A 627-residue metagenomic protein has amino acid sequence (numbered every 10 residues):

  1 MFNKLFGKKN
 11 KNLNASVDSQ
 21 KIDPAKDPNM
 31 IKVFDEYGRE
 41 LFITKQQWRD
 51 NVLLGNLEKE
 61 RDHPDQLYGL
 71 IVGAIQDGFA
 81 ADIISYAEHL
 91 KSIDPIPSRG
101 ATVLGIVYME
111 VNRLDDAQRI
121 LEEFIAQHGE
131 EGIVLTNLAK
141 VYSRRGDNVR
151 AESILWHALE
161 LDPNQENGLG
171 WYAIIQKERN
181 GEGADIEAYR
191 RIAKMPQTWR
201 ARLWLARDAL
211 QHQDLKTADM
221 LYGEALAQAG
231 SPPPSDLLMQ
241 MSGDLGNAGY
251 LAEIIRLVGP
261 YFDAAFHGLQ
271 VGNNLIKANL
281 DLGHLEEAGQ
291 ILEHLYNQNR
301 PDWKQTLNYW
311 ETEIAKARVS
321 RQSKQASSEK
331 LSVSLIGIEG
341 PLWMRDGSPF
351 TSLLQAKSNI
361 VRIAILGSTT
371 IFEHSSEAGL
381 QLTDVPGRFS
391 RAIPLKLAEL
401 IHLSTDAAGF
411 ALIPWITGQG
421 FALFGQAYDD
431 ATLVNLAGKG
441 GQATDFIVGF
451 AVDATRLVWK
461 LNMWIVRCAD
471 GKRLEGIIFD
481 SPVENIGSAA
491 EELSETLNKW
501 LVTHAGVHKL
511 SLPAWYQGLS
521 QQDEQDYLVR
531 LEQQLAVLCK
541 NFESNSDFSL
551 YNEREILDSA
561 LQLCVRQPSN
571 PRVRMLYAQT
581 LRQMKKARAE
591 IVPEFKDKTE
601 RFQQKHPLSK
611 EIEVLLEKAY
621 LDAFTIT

Functional and structural regions predicted by a protein language model:
R61, P95, G129, P163 (+6 more regions): Short coil turns that delineate tetratricopeptide repeat
Q66, G100, V134, G168 (+6 more regions): TPR alpha-solenoid repeat register
Q76, E110, R144-R145, E178-R179 (+3 more regions): Register position in tetratricopeptide repeats
I83, A117, A151, A184-D185 (+5 more regions): Single-residue signature of alpha-solenoid repeat helices
N299, K304-L307, S323-S352, A469-E590 (+3 more regions): C-terminal/domain-edge helix-coil "capping" segments
S358-V458: Short beta-strand->alpha-helix linker/helix-N-cap micro-motif that forms a surface specificity/interaction loop
